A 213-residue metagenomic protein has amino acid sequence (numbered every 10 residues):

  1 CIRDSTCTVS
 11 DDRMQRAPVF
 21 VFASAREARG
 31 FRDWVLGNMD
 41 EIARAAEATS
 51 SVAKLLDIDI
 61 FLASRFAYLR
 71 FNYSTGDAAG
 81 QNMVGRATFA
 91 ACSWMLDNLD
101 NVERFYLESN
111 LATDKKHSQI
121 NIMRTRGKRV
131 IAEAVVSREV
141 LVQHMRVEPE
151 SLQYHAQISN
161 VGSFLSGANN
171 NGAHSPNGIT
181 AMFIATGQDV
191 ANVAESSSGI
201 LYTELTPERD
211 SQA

Functional and structural regions predicted by a protein language model:
C1-I2: Short, small-residue-biased leader/transition segments that mark boundaries at the very start of proteins
S5-A112, K116: Signature of multi-pass transmembrane helix bundles
Y73, D77-A213: Glycine-rich anion/phosphate-binding loop at the beta-strand->alpha-helix junction
